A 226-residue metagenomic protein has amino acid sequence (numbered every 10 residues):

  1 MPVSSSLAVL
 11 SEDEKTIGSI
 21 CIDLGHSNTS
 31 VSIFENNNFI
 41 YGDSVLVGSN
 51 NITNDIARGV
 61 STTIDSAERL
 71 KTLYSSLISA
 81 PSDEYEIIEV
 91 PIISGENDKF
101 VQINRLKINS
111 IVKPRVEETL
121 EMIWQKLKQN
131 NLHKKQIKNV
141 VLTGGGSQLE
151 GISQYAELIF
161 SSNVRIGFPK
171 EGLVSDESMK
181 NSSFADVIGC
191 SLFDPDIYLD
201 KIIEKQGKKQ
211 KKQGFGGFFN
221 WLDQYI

Functional and structural regions predicted by a protein language model:
P2-C21, S30-I226: Helical "lid/coupling" subdomains associated with nucleotide-phosphate turnover
L24: Residues immediately flanking
S27: Conserved Rossmann-like nucleotide-cofactor binding loop
